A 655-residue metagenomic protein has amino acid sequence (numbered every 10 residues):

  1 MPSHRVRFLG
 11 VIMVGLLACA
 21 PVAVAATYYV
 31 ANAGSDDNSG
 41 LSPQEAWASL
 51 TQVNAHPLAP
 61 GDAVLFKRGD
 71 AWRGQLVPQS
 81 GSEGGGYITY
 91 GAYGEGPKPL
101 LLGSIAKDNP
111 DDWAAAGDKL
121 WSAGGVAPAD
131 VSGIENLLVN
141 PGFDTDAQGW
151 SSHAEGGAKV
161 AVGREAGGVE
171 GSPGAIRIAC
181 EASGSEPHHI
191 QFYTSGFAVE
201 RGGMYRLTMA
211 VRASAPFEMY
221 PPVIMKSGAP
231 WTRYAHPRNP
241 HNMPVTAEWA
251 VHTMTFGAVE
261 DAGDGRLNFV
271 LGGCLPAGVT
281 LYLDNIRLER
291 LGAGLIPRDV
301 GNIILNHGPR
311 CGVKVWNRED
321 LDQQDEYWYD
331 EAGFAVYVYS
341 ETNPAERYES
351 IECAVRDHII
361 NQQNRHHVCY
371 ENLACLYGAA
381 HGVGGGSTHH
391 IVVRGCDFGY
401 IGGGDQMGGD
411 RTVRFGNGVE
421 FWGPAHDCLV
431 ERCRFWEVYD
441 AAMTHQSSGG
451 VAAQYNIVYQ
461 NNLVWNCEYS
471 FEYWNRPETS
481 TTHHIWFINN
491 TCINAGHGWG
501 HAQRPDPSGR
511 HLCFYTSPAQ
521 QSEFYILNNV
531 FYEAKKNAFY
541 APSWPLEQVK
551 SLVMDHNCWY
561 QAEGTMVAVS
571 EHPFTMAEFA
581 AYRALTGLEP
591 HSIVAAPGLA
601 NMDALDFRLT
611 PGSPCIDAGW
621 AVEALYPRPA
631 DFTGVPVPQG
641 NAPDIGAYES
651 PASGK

Functional and structural regions predicted by a protein language model:
M1-I12: Bacterial N-terminal signal peptides that target proteins for export
G10-A20: Bacterial N-terminal signal peptides
P21-A25: Sec/Tat signal peptide C-region and signal peptidase I cleavage site
T27-S151, G157, A179-T194, M204-T208 (+8 more regions): Extracellular polysaccharide-degrading/modifying enzymes targeting complex plant/algal/animal polysaccharides
A63-K67, T89-G91, G142, M204-R212 (+11 more regions): Residues within well-ordered beta-strands of beta-sheet-rich folds
D130-G292: Extracellular and organelle-lumenal recognition/adhesion modules and their flexible linkers in secreted
C274, R356-N361, L376-G386, G399-G587 (+3 more regions): Glycine- and acidic/polar-rich repeat regions and solenoidal domains
I286-L288, P643-K655: A recurrent domain-boundary module in secreted/ectodomain proteins
